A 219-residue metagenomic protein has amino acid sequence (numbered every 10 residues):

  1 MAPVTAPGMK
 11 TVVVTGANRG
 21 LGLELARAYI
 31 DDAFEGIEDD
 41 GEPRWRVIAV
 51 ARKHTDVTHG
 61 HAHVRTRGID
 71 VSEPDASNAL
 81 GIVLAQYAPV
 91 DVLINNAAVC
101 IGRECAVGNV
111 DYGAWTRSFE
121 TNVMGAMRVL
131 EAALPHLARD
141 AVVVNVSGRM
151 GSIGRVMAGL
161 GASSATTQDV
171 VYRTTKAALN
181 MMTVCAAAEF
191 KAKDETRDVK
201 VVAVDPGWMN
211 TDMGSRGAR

Functional and structural regions predicted by a protein language model:
V14-T15, N95-N96, V142-G148, K200-D205: Structural signature of the Rossmann-like NAD(P)-dependent dehydrogenase/reductase core
N18, G22-R27: N-terminal Rossmann NAD(P)H-binding glycine-rich loop of SDR-like oxidoreductase domains
F34-V57: Conserved glycine-rich Rossmann-like NAD(P)H-binding loop of the short-chain dehydrogenase/reductase
H61-D75: Rossmann-fold cofactor-recognition segment
S72-Y87: Conserved Rossmann-fold cofactor-binding substructure of NAD(P)-dependent oxidoreductases
V99, R103-T116, V142-E195, S215: Catalytic loop of short-chain dehydrogenase/reductase
L130-E131, V184: A short, exposed helix-loop element centered on a Lys and neighboring polar residues
